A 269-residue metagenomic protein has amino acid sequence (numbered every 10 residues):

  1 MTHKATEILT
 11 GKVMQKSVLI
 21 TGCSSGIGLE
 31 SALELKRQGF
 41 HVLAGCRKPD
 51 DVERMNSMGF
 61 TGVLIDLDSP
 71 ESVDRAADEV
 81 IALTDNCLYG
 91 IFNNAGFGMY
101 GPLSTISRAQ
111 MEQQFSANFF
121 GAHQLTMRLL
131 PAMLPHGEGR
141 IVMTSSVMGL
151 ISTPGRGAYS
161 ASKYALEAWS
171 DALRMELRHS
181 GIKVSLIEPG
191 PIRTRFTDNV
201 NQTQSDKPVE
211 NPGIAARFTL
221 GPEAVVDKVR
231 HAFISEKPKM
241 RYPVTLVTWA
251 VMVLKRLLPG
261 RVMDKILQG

Functional and structural regions predicted by a protein language model:
S24-S25: Conserved glycine-rich cofactor-binding loop
I65-R75, R108: The beta1-alpha1 cofactor-binding region of Rossmann-like NAD(H)/NADP(H)-dependent oxidoreductases
P102-L103, Q110-E112: Substrate-binding pocket helix/loop in short-chain dehydrogenase/reductase
S104, I151-G157: Active-site loop immediately N-terminal to the catalytic Tyr-X3-Lys motif of short-chain dehydrogenase/reductase
T126, S162: Active-site helix of classical SDR
S146: Residue(s) in the substrate-gating loop at a strand-loop-helix junction that position the organic substrate next
H179-K239: SDR active-site lid
